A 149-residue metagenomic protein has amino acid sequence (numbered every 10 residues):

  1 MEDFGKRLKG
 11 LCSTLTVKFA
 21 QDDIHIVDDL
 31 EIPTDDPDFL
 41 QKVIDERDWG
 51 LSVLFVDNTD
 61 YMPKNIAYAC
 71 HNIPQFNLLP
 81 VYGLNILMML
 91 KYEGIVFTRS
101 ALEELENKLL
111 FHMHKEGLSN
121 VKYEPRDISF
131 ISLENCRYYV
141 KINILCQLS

Functional and structural regions predicted by a protein language model:
M1-S149: Extended polybasic, low-complexity segments that bind anionic RNA or targeting/receptor surfaces
